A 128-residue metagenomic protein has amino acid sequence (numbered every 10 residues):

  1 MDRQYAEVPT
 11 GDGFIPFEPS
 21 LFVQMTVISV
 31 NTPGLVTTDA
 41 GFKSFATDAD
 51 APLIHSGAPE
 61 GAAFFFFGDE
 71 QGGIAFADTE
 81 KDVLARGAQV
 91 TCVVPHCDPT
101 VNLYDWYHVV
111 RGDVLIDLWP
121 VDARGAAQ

Functional and structural regions predicted by a protein language model:
M1-Q128: Active-site anion/phosphate-binding pocket segments in diverse small-molecule metabolic enzymes
